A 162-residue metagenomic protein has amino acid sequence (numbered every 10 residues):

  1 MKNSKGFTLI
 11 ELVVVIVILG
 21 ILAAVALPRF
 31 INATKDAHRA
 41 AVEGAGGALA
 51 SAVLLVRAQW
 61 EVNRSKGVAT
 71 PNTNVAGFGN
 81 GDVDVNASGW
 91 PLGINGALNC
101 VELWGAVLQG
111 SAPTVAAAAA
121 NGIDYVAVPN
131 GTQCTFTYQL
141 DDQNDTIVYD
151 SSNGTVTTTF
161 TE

Functional and structural regions predicted by a protein language model:
M1-T34: N-terminal single-pass transmembrane signal-anchor helix
G6-L9, I16, S51, G105 (+1 more regions): Generic N-terminal initiation segments characterized by hydrophobic and/or small/turn-forming residues
A37-K66: Membrane-proximal N-terminal amphipathic helix
A58-E162: Periplasmic/extracellular, small/polar-rich flexible segments of pilin-like filament-forming proteins
